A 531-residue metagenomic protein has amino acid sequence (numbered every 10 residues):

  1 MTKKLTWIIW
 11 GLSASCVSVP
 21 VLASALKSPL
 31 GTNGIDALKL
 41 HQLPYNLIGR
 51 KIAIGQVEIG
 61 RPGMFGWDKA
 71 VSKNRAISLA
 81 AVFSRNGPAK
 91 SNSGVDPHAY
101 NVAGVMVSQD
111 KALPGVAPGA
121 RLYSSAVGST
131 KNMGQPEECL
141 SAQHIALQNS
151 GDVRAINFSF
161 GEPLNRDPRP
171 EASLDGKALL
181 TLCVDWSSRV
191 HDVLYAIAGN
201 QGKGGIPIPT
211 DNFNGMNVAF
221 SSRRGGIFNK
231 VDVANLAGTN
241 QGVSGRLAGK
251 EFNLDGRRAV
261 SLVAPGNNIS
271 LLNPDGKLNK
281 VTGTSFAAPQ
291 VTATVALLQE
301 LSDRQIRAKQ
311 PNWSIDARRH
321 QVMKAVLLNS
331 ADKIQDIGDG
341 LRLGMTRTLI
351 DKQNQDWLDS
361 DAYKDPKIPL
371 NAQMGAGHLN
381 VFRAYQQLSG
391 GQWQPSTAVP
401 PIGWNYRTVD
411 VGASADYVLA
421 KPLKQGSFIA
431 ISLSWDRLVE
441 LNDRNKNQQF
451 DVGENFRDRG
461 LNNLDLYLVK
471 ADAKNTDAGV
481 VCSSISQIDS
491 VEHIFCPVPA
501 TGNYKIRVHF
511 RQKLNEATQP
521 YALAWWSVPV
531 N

Functional and structural regions predicted by a protein language model:
S13-P20: N-terminal signal peptide c-region/cleavage motif recognized by signal peptidases
S24-L30, L38-E137, S150-A155, N165-D167 (+7 more regions): Subtilisin-like serine protease catalytic core
E58, I208-E300: Extracellular S/T/G-rich loop segment that most often corresponds to the catalytic His/Ser-adjacent loop
I59-G63, G128-N132, G161-N165, N200-G205 (+6 more regions): Solvent-exposed loop/turn segments at secondary-structure junctions within structured extracellular/periplasmic domains
K90-A103, G176, K277-A293: Gly/Ser-rich catalytic serine loop of serine hydrolases
V127, V263-W357: Hydrolase catalytic cores
R319, K324, N329, Y417-L419 (+5 more regions): C-terminal edge strands of extracellular/lumenal beta-sandwich accessory domains
G344-N462, K470, A522-N531: Secreted peptidase-domain scaffold signal
